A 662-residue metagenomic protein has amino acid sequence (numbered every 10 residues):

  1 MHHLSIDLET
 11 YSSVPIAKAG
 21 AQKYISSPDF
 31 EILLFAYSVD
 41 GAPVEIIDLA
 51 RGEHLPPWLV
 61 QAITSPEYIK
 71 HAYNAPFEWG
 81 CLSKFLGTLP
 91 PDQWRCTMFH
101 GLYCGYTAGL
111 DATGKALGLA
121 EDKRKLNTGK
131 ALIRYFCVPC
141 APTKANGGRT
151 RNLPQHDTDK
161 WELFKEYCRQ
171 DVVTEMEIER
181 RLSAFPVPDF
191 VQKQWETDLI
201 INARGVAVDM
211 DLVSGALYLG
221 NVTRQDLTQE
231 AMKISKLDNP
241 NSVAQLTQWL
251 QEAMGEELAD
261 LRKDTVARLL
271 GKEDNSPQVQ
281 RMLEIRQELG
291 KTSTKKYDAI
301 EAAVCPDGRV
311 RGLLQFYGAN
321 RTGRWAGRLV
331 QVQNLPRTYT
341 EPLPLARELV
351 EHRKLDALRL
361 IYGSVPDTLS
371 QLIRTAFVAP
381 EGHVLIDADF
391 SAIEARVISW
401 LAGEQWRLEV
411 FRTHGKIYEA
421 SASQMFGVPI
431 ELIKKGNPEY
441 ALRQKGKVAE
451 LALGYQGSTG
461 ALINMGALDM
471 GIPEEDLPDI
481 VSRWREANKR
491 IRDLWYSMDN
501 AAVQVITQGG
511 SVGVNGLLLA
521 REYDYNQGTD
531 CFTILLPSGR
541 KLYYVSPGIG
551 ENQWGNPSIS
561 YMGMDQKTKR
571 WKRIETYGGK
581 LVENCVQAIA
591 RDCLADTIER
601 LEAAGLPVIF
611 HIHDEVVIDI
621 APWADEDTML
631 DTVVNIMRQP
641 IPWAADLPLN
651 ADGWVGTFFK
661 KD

Functional and structural regions predicted by a protein language model:
M1-H2, V60-T64, T368-V384, E599-A603: A short acidic-Thr-Gly-centered motif at the start of a beta-strand
M1-I16, L34-A36, D122, A131-L369 (+5 more regions): Conserved "right-hand" nucleotidyltransferase catalytic core of DNA-directed polymerases
S12, P76-G87, C104, Q248-A253 (+1 more regions): Short active-site loop/helix that positions an aromatic residue
F30-Y37, G41-W58, A62-S183, W195 (+2 more regions): Active-site-proximal helix-loop-helix substrate-binding element of RNase H-like nuclease domains
L182-Q194, C593-V616: Active-site palm subdomain of RNA-directed nucleic acid polymerases
E256, V428-A604, P648, D652-D662: Conserved catalytic core of nucleic-acid polymerases
A621-D627: Helix N-cap motif at beta-to-alpha junctions
M629-M637: Short amphipathic alpha-helices in soluble, non-transmembrane regions that often serve as interface/regulatory elements
